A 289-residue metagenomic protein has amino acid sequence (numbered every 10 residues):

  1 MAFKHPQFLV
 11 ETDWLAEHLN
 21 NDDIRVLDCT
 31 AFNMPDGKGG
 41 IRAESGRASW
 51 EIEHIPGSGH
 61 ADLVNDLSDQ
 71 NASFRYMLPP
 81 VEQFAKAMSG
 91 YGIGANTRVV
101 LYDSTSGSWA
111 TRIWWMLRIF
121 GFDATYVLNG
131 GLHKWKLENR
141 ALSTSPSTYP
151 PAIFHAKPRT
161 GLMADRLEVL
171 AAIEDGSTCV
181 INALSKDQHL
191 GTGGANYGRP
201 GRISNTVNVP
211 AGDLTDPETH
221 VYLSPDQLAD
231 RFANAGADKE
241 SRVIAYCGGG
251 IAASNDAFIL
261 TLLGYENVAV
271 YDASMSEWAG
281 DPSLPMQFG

Functional and structural regions predicted by a protein language model:
M1-G289: Cytosolic catalytic domains that perform sulfur/thiol-centered chemistry
